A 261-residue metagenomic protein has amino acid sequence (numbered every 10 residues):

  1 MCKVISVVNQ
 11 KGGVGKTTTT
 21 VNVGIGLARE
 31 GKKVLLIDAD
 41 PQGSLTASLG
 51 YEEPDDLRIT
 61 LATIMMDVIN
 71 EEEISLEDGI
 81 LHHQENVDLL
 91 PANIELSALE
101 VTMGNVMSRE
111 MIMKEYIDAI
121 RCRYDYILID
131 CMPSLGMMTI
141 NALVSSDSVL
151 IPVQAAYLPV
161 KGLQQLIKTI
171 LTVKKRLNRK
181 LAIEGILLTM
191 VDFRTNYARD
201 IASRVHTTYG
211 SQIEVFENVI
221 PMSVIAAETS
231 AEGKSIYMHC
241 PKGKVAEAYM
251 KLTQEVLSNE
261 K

Functional and structural regions predicted by a protein language model:
M1-K261: P-loop NTP-binding core
